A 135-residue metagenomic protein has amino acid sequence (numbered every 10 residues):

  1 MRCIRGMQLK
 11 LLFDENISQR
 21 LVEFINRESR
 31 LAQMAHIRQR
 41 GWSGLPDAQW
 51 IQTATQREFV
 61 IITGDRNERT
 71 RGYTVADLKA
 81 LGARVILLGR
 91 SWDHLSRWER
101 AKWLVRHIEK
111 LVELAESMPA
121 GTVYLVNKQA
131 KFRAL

Functional and structural regions predicted by a protein language model:
M1-L9: Intrinsically disordered, low-complexity and often Lys/Arg-enriched segments
M1-R2, K110-L135: Charged phosphate-binding loop/patch that engages nucleotide di/tri-phosphates or the phosphate backbone of nucleic
Q8-L11, F59-I61: Short active-site oxyanion
L12-R57: N-terminal first-folded block
A35, I62, R84-I86, Y124: Hydrophobic/aromatic beta-strand patches that form the interior of the parallel beta-sheet core in alpha/beta enzyme
D47, T55-V75: Acidic, metal-binding active-site segment of PIN/NYN-like and related structure-specific nucleases
A48-T55, W98-R106: Short, surface-exposed amphipathic charged segments that create phosphate/polyanion-binding patches used for binding
E68-W103: Mid-chain, well-packed structural core segment of small domains
